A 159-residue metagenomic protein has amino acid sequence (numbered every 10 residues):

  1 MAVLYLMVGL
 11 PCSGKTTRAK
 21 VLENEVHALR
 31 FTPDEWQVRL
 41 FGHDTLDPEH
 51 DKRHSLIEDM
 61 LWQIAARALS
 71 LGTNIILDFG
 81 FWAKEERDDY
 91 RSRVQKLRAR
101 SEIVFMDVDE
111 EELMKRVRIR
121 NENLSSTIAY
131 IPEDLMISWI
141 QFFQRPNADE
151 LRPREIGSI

Functional and structural regions predicted by a protein language model:
A2-L4, S13, V21, E25 (+3 more regions): Conserved GTP-binding G-domain of TRAFAC-class P-loop NTPases and closely related GTPase folds
M7: Hydrophobic anchor at the beta1->P-loop junction of P-loop NTPases
L10: P-loop (Walker A) phosphate-binding loop of NTP-binding proteins
S13, T17-T73, I119: Conserved substrate/cofactor phosphate-moiety recognition/catalytic segment in nucleotide-dependent phosphotransferases
R39, F81-E122: ATP-dependent NMP and nucleoside kinases share a basic, alpha-helical "lid"
L40, T45, E85-E86, D134-L135 (+1 more regions): Solvent-exposed, flexible loop/coil residues
K52-S101: Glycine-rich phosphate-binding loop used to anchor ATP phosphates in small-molecule kinases, encompassing both
